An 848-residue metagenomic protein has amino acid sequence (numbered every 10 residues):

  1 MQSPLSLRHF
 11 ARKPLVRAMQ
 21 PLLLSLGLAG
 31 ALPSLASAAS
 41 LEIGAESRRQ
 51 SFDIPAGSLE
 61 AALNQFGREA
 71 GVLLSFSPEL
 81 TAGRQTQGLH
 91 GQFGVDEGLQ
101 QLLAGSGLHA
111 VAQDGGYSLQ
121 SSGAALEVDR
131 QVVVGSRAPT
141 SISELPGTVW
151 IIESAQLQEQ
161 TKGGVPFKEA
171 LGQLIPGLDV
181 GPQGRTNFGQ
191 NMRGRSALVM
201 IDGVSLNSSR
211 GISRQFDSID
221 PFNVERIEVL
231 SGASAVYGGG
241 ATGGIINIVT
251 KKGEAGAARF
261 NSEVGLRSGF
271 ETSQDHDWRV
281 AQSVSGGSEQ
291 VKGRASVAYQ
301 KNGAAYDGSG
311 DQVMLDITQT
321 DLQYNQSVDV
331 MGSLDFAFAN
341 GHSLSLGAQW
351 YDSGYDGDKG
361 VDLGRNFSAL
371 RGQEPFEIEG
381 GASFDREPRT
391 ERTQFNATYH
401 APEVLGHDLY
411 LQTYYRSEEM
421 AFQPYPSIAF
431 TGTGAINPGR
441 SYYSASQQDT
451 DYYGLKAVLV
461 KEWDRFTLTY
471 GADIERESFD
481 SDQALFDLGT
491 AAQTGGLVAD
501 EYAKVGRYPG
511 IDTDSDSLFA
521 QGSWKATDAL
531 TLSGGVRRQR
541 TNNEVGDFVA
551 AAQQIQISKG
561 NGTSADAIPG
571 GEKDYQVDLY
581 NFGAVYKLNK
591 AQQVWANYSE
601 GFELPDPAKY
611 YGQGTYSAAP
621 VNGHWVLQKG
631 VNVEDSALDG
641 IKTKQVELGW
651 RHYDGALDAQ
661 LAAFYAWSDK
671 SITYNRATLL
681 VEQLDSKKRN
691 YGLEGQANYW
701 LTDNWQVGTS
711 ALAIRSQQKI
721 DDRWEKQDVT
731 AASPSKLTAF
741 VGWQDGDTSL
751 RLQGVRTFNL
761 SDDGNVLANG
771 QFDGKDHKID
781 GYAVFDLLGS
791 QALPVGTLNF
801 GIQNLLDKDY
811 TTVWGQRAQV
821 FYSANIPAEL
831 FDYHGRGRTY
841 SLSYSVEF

Functional and structural regions predicted by a protein language model:
L119-Q120, K168-S205, E225: Extracytoplasmic beta-strand/coil segments of soluble accessory domains associated with Gram-negative outer-membrane
E169, G189, V204-S231, Q282: Short acidic/polar hinge/loop motifs at secondary-structure boundaries that mediate gating or recognition
I219-E263, E847: A beta-strand signature from Gram-negative outer-membrane beta-barrel systems, especially the internal plug domain
E263, K525-L532, R540-T541, A656-A677 (+3 more regions): Gram-negative outer-membrane beta-barrel transporters
T272-G303, D307, D311-D358, E391-P402 (+4 more regions): Transmembrane beta-barrel wall of Gram-negative outer-membrane proteins
A337-D352, P388-Q554, V585-K587, L657-A663 (+1 more regions): Face-selective signature of the C-terminal outer-membrane beta-barrel domain
T398, D408-P426, K587, Q593-S599 (+2 more regions): Membrane-embedded beta-barrel scaffold of Gram-negative outer-membrane proteins
F602, R756-N765, S790-F848: C-terminal beta-signal and adjacent terminal beta-strands/loops of Gram-negative outer-membrane beta-barrel proteins
